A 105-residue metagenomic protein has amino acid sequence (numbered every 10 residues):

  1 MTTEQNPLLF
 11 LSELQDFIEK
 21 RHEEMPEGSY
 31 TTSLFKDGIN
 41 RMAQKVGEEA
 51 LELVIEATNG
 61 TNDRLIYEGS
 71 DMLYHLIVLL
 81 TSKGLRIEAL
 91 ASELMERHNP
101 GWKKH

Functional and structural regions predicted by a protein language model:
M1-G69, L73-H105: Flexible "arm" and connector segments at domain edges
